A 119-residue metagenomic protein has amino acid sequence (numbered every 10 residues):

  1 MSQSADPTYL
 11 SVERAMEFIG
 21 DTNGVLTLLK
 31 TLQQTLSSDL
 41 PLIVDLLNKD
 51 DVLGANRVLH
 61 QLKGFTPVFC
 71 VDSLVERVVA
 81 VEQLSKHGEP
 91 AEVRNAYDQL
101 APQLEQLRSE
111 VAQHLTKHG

Functional and structural regions predicted by a protein language model:
M1-R57, Q61-G119: Two-component system phosphorelay core
